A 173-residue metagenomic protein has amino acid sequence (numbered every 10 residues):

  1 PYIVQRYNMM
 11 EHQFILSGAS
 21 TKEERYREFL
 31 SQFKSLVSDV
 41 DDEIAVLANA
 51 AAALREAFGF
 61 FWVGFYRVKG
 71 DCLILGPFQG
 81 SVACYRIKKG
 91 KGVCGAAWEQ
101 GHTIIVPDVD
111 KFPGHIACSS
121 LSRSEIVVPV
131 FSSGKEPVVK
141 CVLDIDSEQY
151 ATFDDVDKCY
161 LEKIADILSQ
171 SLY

Functional and structural regions predicted by a protein language model:
P1-M9: Short, Lys/Arg-enriched N-terminal segments with co-localized hydrophobic residues within the first ~10-30 amino acids
M9-Q79, I167, S171-L172: Intrinsically disordered, low-complexity terminal regulatory regions
E11-S17, D146-I164, S171-Y173: Regulatory loop-to-helix N-cap segments in sensory/regulatory domains that couple ligand/signal detection
W62, V127, V142: Short hydrophobic/aromatic beta-strand element in the GNAT-like acyltransferase core that lines or flanks the acyl-donor
V68-S120: Regulatory sensory and allosteric helical modules in signal-transduction proteins and certain transcription factors
I104-I105, P129, D144: Conserved beta-strand segments that form the floor/walls of ligand-binding pockets within enzyme and binding domains
S124-G134: A short, aliphatic-rich beta-strand micro-motif
E136-S147: Sensory beta-strand/linker motifs that couple input domains to effectors
